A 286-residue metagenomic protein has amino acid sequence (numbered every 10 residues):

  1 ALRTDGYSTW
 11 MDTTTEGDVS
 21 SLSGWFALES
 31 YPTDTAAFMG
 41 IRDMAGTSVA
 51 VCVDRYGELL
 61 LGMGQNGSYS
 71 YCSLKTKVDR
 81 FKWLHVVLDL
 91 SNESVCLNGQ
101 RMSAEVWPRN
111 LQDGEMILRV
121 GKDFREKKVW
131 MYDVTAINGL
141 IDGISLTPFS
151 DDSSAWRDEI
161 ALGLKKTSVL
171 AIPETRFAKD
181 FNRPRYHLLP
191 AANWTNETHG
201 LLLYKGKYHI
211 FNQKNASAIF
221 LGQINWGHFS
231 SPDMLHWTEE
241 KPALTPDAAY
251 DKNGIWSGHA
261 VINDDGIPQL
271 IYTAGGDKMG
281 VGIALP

Functional and structural regions predicted by a protein language model:
R3-Y69, P148-W156: Extracellular glycan-recognition modules
W10-T14, C72-V78, V106-R109: Beta-strand-rich interaction surfaces with strong enrichment in secreted/lumenal proteins
G24, V86, V134, I141-L146: Extracellular beta-strand elements of beta-rich domains used for carbohydrate recognition/degradation or cell-matrix
G62-H85: Short, aromatic/His-centered strand-loop micro-motif at the edge of beta-sheets
K82-V95: Short tryptophan-centered beta-strand motifs in secreted/extracellular beta-sheet-rich domains of glycan-recognition
C96-Q100: Short strand-turn-strand beta-turns centered on an Asx-Gly dipeptide
E105-L140: Flexible glycan-contacting loops in extracellular carbohydrate-active proteins
S154-P286: Beta-rich carbohydrate-recognition and catalytic domains
